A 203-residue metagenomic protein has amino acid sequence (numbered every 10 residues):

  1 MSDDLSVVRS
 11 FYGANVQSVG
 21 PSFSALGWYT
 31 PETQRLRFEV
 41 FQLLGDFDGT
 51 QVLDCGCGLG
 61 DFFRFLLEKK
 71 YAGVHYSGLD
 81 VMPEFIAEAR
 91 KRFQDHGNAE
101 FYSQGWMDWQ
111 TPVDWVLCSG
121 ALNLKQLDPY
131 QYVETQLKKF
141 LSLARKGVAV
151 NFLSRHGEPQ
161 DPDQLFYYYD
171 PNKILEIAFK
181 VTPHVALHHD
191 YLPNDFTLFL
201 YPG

Functional and structural regions predicted by a protein language model:
M1-S22: N-terminal, positively charged/glycine-rich alpha-helical extensions of SAM-dependent methyltransferases
P31-D48: Conserved alpha-helix/loop element of class I SAM-dependent methyltransferases that forms part of the SAM/SAH-binding
L53, L59-E100, G105: Class I SAM-dependent methyltransferase SAM/SAH-binding core
L117-C118: A conserved beta-strand element that flanks and buttresses the S-adenosyl-L-methionine
K125-L137: A short, conserved alpha-helix within the catalytic core of class I
A144-L153: Conserved beta-strand signature within the Rossmann-like core of class I S-adenosyl-L-methionine
F166-T182: Short alpha-helix
L187-G203: Core SAM-dependent methyltransferase catalytic element
